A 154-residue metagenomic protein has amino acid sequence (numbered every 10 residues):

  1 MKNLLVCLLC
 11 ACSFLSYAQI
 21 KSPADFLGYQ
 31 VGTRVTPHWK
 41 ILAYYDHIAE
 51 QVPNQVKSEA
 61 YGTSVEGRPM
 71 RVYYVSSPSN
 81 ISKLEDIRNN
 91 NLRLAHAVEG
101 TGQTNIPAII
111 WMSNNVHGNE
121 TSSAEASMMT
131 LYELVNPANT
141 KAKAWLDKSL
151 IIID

Functional and structural regions predicted by a protein language model:
M1-S22: Bacterial Sec-dependent N-terminal signal peptides
Q19-D154: Structured catalytic-domain cores with a bias toward divalent-metal coordination
